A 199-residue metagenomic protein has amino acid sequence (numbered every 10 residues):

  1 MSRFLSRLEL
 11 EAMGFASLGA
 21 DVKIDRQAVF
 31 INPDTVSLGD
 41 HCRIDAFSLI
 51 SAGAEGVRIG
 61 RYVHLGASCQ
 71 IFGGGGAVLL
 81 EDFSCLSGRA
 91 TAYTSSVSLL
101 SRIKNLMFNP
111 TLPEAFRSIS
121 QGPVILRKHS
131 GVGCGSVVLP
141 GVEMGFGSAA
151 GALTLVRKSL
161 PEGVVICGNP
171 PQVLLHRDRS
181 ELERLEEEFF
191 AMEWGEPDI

Functional and structural regions predicted by a protein language model:
M1-S37, H41, E193-I199: Extended, small-residue-rich solenoid/repeat segments and analogous flexible loops that form exposed scaffolds
R7, R26-L38, R43-V142, N169-P170 (+1 more regions): Flexible, glycine/small-residue-enriched loop-and-beta-strand segment within the central core of proteins
F15, F47, S68, E181-L185 (+1 more regions): Generic hydrophobic, helix-prone segments enriched in Leu/Val/Ile
L18-V22, G60-V63, G145-S148: Short, conserved structural micro-motifs that define repeat-unit consensus positions and nucleotide-binding loops
V22, A90, V164: Short, conserved active-site loop motifs that form the nucleotide-linked donor/cofactor pocket
S37-L38, V137-E186: C-terminal/domain-terminus segments
L86-T91, A149-K158, W194-I199: Short flexible/disordered coil segments
E187-E193: C-terminal boundary and immediately downstream tail of ABC-type ATPase nucleotide-binding domains
